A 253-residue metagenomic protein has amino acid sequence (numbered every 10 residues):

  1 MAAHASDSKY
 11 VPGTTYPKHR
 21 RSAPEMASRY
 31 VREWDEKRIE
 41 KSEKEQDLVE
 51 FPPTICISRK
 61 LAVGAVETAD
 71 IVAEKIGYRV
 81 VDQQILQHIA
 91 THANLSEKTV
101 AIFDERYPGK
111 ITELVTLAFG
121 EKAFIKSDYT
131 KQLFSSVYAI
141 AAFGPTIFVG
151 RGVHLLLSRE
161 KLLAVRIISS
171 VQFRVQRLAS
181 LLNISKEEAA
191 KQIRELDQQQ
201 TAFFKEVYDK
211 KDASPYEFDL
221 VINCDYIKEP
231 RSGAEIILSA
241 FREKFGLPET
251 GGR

Functional and structural regions predicted by a protein language model:
M1, Q172-R174, A179-L182, E206-V207 (+1 more regions): Strand-loop microenvironment adjacent to phosphate/nucleotide-handling motifs in alpha/beta enzyme folds
M1-P52: Extreme N-terminal, non-catalytic leader segments that precede Walker-type/kinase nucleotide-binding cores
A23, A90-P145: ATP-dependent small-molecule kinase phosphotransfer cores that center on conserved nucleotide phosphate-binding segments
E50-I55, G144: Pre-Walker A (Motif I) flank of P-loop NTPase domains
I55-A73: Glycine-rich phosphate-binding P-loop
Y78-T91: Short beta-strand-centered segment that lines the nucleotide-binding/catalytic pocket of NTP-utilizing
E160-S180, K186-I193: Conserved phosphate-donor/acceptor-positioning beta-strand/loop module used by diverse small-molecule
K210-R253: NTP-dependent small-molecule kinase module
